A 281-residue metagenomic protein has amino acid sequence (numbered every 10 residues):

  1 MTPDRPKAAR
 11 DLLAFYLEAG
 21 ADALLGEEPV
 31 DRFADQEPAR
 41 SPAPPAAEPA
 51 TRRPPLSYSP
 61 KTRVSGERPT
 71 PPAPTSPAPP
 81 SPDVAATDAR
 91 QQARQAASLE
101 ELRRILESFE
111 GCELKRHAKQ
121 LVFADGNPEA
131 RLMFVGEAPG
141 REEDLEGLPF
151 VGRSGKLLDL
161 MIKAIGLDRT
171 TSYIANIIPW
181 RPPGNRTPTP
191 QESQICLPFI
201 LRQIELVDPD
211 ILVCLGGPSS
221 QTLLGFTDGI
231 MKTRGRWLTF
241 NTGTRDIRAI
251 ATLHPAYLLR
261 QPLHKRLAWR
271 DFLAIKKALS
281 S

Functional and structural regions predicted by a protein language model:
M1-G26: Non-catalytic accessory regions outside enzyme or core folds
D22-A23, E27-E28, R32, A39-S281: A polyanion-binding, active-site-adjacent surface
